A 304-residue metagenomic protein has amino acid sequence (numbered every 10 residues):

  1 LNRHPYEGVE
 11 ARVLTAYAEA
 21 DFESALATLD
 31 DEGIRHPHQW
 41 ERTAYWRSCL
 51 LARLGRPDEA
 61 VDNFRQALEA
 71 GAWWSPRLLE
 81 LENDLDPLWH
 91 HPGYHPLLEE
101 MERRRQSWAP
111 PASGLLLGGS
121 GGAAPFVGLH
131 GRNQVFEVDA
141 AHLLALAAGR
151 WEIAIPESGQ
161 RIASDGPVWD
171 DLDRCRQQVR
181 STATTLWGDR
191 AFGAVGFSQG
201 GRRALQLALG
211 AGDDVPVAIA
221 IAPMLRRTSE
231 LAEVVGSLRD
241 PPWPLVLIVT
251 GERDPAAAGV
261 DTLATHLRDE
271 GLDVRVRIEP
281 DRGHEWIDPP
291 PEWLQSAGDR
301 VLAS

Functional and structural regions predicted by a protein language model:
A124-R190: Serine-hydrolase catalytic machinery in alpha/beta-hydrolase-like enzymes
G196-A204: Gly/Ala-rich beta-loop-alpha elbow adjacent to hydrolase catalytic centers
D213-R226: A conserved short beta-strand
L225-G298: The feature captures the conserved acid-bearing segment of alpha/beta-hydrolase catalytic domains
